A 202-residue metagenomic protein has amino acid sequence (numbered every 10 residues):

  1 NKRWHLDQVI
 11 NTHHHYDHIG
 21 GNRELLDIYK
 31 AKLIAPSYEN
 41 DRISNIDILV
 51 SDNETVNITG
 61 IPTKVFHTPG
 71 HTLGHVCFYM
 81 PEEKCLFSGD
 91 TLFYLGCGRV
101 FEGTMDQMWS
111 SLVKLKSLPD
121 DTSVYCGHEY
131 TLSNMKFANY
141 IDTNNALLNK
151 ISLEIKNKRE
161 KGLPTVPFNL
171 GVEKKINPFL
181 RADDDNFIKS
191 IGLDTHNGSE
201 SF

Functional and structural regions predicted by a protein language model:
N1-D7, I43-A138, D142, G198 (+1 more regions): Catalytic core of the metallo-beta-lactamase
N1-V65, K150, E154: Active-site HxH/HxHxD metal-binding segment of metal-dependent hydrolases
H18, I34-A35, D41, T63 (+6 more regions): Sparse, context-dependent recognition of short Cys/His-centered cofactor- or disulfide-binding micro-motifs
G20-G21, A35, T59, G96-G98 (+3 more regions): Glycine-centered flexibility motif
P36, T72, N169: Residue-level signal for threonine
V113-S123, L132-F202: Accessory terminal helices/loops
